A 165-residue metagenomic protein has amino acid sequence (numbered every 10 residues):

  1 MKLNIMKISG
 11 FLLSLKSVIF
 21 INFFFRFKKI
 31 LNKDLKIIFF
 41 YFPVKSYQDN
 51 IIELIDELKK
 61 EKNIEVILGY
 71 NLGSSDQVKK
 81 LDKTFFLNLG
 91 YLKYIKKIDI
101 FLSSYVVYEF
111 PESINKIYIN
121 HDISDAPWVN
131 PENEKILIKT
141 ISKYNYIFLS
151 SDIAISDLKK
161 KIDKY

Functional and structural regions predicted by a protein language model:
M1-P43: Membrane-proximal basic amphipathic "stem/tether" segments
L35-Y165: Active-site and donor-binding regions of nucleotide-sugar-utilizing enzymes
